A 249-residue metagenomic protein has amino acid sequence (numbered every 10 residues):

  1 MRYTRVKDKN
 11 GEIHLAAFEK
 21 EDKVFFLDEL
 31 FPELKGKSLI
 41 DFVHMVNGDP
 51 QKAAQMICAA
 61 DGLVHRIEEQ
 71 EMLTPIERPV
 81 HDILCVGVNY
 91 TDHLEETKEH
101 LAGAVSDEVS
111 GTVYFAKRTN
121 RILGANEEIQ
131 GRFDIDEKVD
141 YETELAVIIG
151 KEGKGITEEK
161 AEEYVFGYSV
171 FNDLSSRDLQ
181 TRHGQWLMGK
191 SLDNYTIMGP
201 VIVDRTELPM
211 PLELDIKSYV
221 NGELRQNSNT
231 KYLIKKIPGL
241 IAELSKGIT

Functional and structural regions predicted by a protein language model:
M1-E108: N-terminal non-catalytic cap/leader segment that marks the start of a structured domain
T4, L73-P75, A102-V105, Q130-V139 (+3 more regions): A generic local secondary-structure boundary/capping motif
K9, E21-D22, T119-N120, G150-K154 (+2 more regions): Short loop segments at secondary-structure junctions
N10-I13, Q51-M56, H65-E71, H93 (+1 more regions): Catalytic-pocket segment enriched in acidic/His residues
A17, A102-G124, Y141: Structural signature of FAD isoalloxazine-binding scaffolds in flavoprotein oxidoreductases
A104-K117, K160-W186, L192-D193, Y232-K236: Flexible glycine-rich active-site/ligand-binding loops centered on an Asp-His dyad
L123-F166, V170-S175: Non-heme Fe(II) oxygenase catalytic core, chiefly the N-lobe of the double-stranded beta-helix
